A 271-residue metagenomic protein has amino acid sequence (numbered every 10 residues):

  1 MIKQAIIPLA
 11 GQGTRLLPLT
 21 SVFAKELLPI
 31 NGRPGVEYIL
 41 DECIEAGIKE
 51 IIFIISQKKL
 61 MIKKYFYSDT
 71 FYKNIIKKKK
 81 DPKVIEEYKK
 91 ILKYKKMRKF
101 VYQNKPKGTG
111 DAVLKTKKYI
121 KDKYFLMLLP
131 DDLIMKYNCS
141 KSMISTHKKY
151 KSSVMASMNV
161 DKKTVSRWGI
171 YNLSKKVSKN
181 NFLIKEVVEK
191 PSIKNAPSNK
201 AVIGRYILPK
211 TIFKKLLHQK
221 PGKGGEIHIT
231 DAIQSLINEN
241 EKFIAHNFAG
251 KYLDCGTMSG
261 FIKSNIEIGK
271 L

Functional and structural regions predicted by a protein language model:
M1, G47-K49, K121, K149 (+1 more regions): Short loop/turn motifs at secondary-structure junctions
I2-K77, C139-S140, S145: N-terminal glycine-rich phosphate-binding loop and ensuing alpha1 helix
Q4, K49-I51, M97, Y124 (+3 more regions): Residues at the starts of beta-strands that form the adenosine-phosphate
P8, I54, V101-N104, G204: Small/polar loops that bind or transfer phosphate-bearing groups
G35-I39, D111-K115, A232: Well-ordered alpha-helical segments embedded in enzymatic catalytic cores
I62-K64, Y72-I75, P82-L173, L217-Q219: Conserved beta-loop-beta/alpha segment of the NTase-like Rossmann-fold superfamily that binds/positions NTPs
L126, S140, I144-K148, V177-D254 (+1 more regions): Catalytic-core segments of class I nucleotidyltransferases/pyrophosphorylases that form NMP-activated intermediates
